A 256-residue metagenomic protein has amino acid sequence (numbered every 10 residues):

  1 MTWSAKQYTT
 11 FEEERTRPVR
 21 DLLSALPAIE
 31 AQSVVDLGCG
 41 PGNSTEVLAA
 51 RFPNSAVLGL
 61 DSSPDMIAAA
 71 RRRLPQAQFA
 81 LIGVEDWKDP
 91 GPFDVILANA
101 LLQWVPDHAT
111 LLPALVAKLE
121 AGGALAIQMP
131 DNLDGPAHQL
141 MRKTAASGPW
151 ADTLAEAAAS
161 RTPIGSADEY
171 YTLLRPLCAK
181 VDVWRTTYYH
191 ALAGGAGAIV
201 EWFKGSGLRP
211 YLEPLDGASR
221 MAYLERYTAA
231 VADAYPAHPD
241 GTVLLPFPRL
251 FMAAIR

Functional and structural regions predicted by a protein language model:
M1-E13: Class I SAM-dependent methyltransferase Rossmann-like catalytic core, especially the SAM/SAH-binding loop
E14-Q32, V47: Conserved alpha-helix/loop element of class I SAM-dependent methyltransferases that forms part of the SAM/SAH-binding
S33-W87, T110: Class I SAM-dependent methyltransferase SAM/SAH-binding core
P41-N43, R161-R256: Conserved Class I S-adenosyl-L-methionine
K88-I96: A short acidic, Gly/Pro-enriched loop at the edge of an enzyme's catalytic core that lines a small-molecule cofactor
V95-A109, D131: A short SAM/SAH-binding and catalytic strip from SAM-dependent methyltransferases
V105-P106, L119-A121: Helix-to-beta-strand junctions that scaffold the AdoMet/dcAdoMet cofactor pocket in Class I SAM-dependent enzymes
A109, A124-G194: Conserved catalytic/acceptor-binding region of the Class I
